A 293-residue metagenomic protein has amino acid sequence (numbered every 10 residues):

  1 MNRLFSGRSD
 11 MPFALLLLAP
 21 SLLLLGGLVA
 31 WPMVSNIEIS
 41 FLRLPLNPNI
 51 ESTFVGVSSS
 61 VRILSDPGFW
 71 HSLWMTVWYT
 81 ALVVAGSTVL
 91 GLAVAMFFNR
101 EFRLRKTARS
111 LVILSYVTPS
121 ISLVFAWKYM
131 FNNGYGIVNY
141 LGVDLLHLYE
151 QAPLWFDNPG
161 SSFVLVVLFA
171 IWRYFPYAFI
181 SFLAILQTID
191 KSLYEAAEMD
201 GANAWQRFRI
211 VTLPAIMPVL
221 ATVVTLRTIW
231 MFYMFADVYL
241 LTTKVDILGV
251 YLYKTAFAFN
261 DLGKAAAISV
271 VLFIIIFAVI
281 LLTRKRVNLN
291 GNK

Functional and structural regions predicted by a protein language model:
M1-S6: Alpha-helical transmembrane segments of integral membrane proteins
G7-K293: A structural signal for multi-pass alpha-helical bundles of membrane permease subunits that mediate small-molecule
